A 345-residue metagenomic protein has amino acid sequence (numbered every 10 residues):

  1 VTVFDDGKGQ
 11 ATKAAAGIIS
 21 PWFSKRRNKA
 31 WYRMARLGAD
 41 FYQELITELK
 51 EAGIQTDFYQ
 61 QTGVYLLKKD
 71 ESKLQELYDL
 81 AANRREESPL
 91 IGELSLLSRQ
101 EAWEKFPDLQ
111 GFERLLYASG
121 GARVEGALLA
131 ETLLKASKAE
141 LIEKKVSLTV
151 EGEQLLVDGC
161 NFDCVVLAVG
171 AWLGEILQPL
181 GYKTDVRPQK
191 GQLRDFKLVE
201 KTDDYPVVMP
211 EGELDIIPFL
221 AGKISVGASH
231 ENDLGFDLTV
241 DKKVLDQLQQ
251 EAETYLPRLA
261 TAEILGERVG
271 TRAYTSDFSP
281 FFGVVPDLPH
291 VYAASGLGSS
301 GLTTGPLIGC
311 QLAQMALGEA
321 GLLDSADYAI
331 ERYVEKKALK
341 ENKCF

Functional and structural regions predicted by a protein language model:
V1, D6, G17-I18, Q55-Y59 (+1 more regions): Active-site substrate-recognition segment that forms the wall of the catalytic cavity or substrate channel
T2, L94-L97, E140-K145, L265: General small-molecule cofactor/ligand-binding pocket signal
D6-Q10, E101-A102: Short glycine-enriched loops at secondary-structure junctions
I18-E101, K105, E251-E253: Dinucleotide-binding Rossmann-like beta1-alpha1 core, especially the glycine-rich loop that anchors the ADP
R33-L37, K69-E76, L116-T132, T239-V244 (+1 more regions): Short beta-strand to alpha-helix junction loop
A122, E140-L156: A conserved short coil-to-beta-strand element within the FAD-binding core of flavoproteins
L156-C164: Core beta-strand elements of the Rossmann-like FAD/NAD(P) dinucleotide-binding domain in flavoenzyme oxidoreductases
R258-F345: C-terminal catalytic lobe of FAD-dependent flavoproteins
